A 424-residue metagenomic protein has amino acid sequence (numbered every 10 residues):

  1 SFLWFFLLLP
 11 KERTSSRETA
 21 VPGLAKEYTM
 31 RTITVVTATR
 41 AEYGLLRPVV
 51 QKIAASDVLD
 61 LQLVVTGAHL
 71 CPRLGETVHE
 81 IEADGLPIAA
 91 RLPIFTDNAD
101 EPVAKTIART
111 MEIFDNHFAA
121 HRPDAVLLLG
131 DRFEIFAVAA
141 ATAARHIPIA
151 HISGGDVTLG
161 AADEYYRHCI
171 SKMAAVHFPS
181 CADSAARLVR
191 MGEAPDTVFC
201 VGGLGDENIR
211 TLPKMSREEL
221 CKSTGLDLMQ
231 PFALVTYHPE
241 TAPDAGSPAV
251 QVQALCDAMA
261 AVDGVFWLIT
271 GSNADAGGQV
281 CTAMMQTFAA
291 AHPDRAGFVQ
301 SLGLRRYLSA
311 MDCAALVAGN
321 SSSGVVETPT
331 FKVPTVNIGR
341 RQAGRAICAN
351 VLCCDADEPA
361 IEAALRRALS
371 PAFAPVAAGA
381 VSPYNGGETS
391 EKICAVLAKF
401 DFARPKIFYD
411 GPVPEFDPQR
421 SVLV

Functional and structural regions predicted by a protein language model:
E18-T29: Short, Lys/Arg-enriched N-terminal segments with co-localized hydrophobic residues within the first ~10-30 amino acids
V36-T37, Y43-A54, I94-P195: Active-site and donor-binding regions of nucleotide-sugar-utilizing enzymes
D60-T106: Conserved nucleotide-sugar phosphate-binding/catalytic loop shared by glycosyltransferases and other
H69-R73, A174-V250, P405: A nucleotide-sugar donor-handling region in carbohydrate enzymes
I81, K214-C313: Donor-nucleotide binding loops and adjacent catalytic segments primarily of GT-B fold Leloir glycosyltransferases
L128-L129, F136, H151, H177 (+1 more regions): A donor-sugar binding/catalytic signature common to diverse glycosyltransferases and related nucleotide-sugar
A343-A368, P375-S390: Change "using UDP/GDP/dTDP sugars" to "using nucleotide sugars
S370-V424: C-terminal amphipathic helix plus adjacent low-complexity, charged tail appended to glycosyltransferase catalytic
